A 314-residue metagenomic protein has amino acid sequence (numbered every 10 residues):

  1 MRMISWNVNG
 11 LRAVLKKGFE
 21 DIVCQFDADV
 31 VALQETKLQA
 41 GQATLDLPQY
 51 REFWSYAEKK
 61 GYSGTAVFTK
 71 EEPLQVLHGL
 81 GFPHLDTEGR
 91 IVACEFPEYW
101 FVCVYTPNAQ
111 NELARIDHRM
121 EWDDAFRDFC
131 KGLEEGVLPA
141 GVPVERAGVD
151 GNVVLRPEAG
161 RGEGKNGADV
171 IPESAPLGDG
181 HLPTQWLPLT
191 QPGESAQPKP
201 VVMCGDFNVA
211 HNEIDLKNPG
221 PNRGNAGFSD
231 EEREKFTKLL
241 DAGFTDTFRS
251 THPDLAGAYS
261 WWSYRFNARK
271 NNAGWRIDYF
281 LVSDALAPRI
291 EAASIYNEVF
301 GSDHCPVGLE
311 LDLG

Functional and structural regions predicted by a protein language model:
M1-L47, R51, A57, Y62 (+3 more regions): N-terminal, active-site-proximal structural segment of metallo-dependent hydrolase catalytic domains
M1-N9, E98-Q110, C204: Active-site-proximal beta-strand elements of phosphoester/diester hydrolases
W6-N7, V23-G41, F101, A140 (+5 more regions): Active-site beta-strand/loop signature of hydrolases that rely on acidic residues for catalysis
V30, R51, A125, K131-R146 (+5 more regions): Metal-dependent phosphoesterases centered on the DNase I-like endonuclease/exonuclease/phosphatase
K37, A43-H118: Structured beta-strand-rich core segments of catalytic domains in phosphoester-bond hydrolases
K60-Q75, A258, F266-P288: Conserved beta strand-loop-helix elements of the APE1-like EEP
K70, C94-P97, S283-D284, L309-L313: Active-site beta-strand termini and strand-to-loop segments that position acidic
S294-G314: Surface polyanion/phosphate-binding segment centered on an Asp-His-Pro turn
